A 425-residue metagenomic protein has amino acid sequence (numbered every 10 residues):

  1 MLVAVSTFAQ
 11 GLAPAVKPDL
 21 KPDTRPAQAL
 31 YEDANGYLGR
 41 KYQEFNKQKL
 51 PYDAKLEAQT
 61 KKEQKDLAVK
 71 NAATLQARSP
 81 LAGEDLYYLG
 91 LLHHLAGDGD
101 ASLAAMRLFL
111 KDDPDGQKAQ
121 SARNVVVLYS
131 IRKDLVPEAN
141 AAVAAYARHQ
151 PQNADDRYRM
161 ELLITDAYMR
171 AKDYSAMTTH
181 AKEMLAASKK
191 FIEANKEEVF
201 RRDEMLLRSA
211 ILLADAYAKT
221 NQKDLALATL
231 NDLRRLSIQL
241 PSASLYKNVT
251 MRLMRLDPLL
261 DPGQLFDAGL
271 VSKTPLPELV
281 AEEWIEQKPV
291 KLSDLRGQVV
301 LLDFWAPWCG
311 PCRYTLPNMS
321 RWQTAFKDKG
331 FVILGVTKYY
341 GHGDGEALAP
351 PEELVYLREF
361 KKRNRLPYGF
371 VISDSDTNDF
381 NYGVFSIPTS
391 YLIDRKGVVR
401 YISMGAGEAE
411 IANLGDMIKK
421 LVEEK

Functional and structural regions predicted by a protein language model:
A9-E84: N-terminal leader/linker segments that initiate helical-solenoid repeat arrays
G39-Y42, M160, Y314-N364, V371-F380 (+1 more regions): Structural microenvironment flanking redox-active thiols in thiol-disulfide oxidoreductases
T74-G83, L110-Q120, R148-R159, A187-E204 (+1 more regions): Short solvent-exposed coil/turn linkers within tandem alpha-helical repeat scaffolds
N231, R235-E282, S293-R296, E359: N-proximal helix/coil linker or "cap" segments that precede and/or mark the start of modular domains
P289-R313, M319, I333: Short active-site neighborhood of thiol/selenol oxidoreductases, capturing the structured segment around
K362-Y368, I372-K419: Thiol/disulfide oxidoreductase modules built on the thioredoxin-like
